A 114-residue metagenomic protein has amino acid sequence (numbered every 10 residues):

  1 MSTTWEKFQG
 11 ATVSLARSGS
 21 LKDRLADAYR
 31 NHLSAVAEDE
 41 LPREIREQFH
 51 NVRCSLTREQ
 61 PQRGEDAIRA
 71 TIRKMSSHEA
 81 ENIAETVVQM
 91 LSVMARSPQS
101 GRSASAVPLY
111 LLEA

Functional and structural regions predicted by a protein language model:
M1, P42, S55-A67, I83-E85 (+1 more regions): Hydrophobic transmembrane alpha-helix bundles
M1-N31, V87-V88: Short terminal alpha-helical segments
K7-V13, R17, A37-E44, I68-M75 (+1 more regions): Non-transmembrane, amphipathic alpha-helical segments
Q9, Q48, Q60-Q62, Q89 (+1 more regions): Residue-identity detector for glutamine
A11, Y29, L33, E40-R43 (+1 more regions): Aromatic-enriched hydrophobic runs in primary sequence
T12-L15, V36, L56, M75 (+1 more regions): Generic structural signal for hydrophobic core residues of well-folded globular domains
G19-E65: Amphipathic alpha-helical interaction modules
R69-A114: Amphipathic alpha-helical binding modules
